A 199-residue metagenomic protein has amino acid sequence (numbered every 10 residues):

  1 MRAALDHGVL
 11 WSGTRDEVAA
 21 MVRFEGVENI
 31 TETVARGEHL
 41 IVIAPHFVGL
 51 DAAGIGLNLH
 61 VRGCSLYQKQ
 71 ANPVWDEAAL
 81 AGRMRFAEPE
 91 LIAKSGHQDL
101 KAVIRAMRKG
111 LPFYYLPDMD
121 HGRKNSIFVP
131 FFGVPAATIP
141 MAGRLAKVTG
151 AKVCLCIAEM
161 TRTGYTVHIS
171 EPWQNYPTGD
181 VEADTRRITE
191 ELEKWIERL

Functional and structural regions predicted by a protein language model:
M1-I41, V48, S170-E171, E182-T185: Membrane-proximal helical "anchor" segments flanking the first transmembrane region of inner-membrane enzymes
R2, V34-A35, L59, C64 (+1 more regions): Non-catalytic C-terminal accessory region of glycerolipid acyltransferases and related lyso-lipid remodeling enzymes
R2-A3, H7, R36-G96, D120-F132: Catalytic core of membrane glycerolipid acyltransferases/transacylases, capturing the structured, soluble-facing
D16-A19, A44-P45, S65-Q68, A106-K109: Short acidic/polar alpha-helix capping motifs at helix-coil junctions
R23, V27-N29, A52, L80 (+2 more regions): Short capping/connector residues at structural and topological boundaries
E28, A52, A78, K101-A102 (+1 more regions): Short Gly/charged-rich anion-binding patches and loops
